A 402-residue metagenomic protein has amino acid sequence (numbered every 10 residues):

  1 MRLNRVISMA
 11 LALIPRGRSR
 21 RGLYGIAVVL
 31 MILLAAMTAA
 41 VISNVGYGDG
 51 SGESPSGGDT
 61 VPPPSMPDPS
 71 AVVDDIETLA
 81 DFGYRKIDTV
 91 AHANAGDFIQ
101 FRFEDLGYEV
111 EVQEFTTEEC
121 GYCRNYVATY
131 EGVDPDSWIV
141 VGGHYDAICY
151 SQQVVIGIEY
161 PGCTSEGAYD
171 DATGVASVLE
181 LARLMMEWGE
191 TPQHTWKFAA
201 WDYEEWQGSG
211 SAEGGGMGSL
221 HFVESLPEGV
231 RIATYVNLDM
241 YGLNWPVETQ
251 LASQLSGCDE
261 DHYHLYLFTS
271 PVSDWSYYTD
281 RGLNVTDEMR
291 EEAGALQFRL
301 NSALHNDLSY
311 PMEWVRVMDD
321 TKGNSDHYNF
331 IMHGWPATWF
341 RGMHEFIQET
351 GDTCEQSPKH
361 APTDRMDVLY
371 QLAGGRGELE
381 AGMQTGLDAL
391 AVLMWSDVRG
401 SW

Functional and structural regions predicted by a protein language model:
M1-S56, W201: Secretory targeting signatures
G48-A93, L106, T350-R365: N-terminal capping segment at the start of a domain
D59-M66, A80-H92, E114-T117, Y160-D171 (+5 more regions): Second-shell loop/turn segments in exported
D75-V133, P311-E313: A non-catalytic alpha/beta surface segment that caps or lines the substrate-entry region of metallo-dependent hydrolase
R85-I87, T116-E119, G132-P135, Y145-C149 (+4 more regions): Solvent-exposed loop/turn segments at secondary-structure junctions within structured extracellular/periplasmic domains
V112, V127, W138-G142, K197-A200 (+5 more regions): Structural recognition of the beta-strand scaffold that forms the well-ordered cores of secreted hydrolase catalytic
Y122, G162-N284: Acidic/histidine-rich catalytic neighborhood of metal-dependent amide-processing enzymes
Y241-W402: Active-site-adjacent substrate-binding region of metalloamidase/peptidase-like peptide-processing proteins
